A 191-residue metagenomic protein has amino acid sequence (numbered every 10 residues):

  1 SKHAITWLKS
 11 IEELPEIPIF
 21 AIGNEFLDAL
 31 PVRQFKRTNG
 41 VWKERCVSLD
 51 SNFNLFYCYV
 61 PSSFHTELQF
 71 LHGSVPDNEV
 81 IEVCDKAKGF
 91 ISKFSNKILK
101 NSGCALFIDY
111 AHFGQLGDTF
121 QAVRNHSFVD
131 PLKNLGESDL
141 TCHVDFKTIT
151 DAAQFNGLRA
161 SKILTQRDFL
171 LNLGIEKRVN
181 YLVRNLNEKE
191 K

Functional and structural regions predicted by a protein language model:
S1-T6: Conserved nucleotide-cofactor-binding alpha/beta core module
L8-N39, I81-G89, K93, K97-L99 (+1 more regions): A short SAM/SAH-binding and catalytic strip from SAM-dependent methyltransferases
F20-H72, D118-P131: A mobile, often basic/glycine-rich helix-loop segment that functions as the active-site lid/recognition loop
E67-K191: Long, Lys/Arg- and hydrophobic-enriched amphipathic alpha-helices
